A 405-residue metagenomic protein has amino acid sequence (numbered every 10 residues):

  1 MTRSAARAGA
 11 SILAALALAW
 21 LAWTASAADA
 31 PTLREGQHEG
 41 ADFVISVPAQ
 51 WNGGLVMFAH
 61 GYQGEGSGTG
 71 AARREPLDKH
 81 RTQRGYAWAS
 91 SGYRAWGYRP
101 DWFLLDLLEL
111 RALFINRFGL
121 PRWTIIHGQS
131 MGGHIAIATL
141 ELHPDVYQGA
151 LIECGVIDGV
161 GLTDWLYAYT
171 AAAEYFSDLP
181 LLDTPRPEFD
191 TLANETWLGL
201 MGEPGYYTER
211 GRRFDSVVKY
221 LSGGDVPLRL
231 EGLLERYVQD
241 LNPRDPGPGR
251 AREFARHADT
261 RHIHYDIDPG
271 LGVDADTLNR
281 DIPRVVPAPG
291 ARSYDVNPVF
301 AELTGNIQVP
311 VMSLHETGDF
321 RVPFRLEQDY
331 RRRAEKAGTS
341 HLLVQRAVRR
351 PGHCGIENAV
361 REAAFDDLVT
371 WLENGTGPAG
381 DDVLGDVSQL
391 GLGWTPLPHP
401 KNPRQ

Functional and structural regions predicted by a protein language model:
A28-W51: N-terminal cap/lid segment of alpha/beta-hydrolase-fold proteins
Q50-W51, E109-S130, V146: Gly/Ser-rich "nucleophile elbow"/oxyanion-hole loop immediately N-terminal to the catalytic nucleophile in hydrolases
G53-Y62: Short beta-strand element of the alpha/beta-hydrolase
W123-D178: Primarily recognizes the serine-hydrolase "nucleophile elbow" in alpha/beta-hydrolase and SGNH/GDSL folds
V156-A301: Accessory cap/linker subdomain of secreted extracellular hydrolases
S313-H315: Short beta-strand/loop motif that positions the catalytic acidic residue of the alpha/beta-hydrolase fold
R321-R325: Conserved alpha/beta-hydrolase "acid-adjacent" motif
L343-I356: Histidine-bearing beta->alpha loop at or near hydrolase active sites
